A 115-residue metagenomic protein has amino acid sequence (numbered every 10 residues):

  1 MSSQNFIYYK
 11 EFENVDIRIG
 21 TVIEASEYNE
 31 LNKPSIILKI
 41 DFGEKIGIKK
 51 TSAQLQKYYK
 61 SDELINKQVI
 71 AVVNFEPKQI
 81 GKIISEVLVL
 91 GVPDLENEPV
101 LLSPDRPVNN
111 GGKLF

Functional and structural regions predicted by a protein language model:
M1-F115: Phosphate-backbone binding interfaces of nucleic-acid-interacting proteins
